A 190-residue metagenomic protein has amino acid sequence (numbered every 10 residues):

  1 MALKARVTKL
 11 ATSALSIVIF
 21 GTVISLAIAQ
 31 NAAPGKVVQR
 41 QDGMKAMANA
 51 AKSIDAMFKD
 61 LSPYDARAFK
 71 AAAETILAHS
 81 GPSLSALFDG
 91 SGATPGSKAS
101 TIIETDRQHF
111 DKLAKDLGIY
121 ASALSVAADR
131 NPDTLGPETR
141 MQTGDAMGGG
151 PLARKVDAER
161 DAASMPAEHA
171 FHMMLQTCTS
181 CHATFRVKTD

Functional and structural regions predicted by a protein language model:
A2-S16: Bacterial N-terminal signal peptides that target proteins for export
S16-I17, A27: Cleavable N-terminal signal peptides
V23-N31: Sec/Tat signal peptide C-region and signal peptidase I cleavage site
Q30-A66, E74, A78-D190: Sequence context surrounding c-type heme c attachment/ligation sites in exported
